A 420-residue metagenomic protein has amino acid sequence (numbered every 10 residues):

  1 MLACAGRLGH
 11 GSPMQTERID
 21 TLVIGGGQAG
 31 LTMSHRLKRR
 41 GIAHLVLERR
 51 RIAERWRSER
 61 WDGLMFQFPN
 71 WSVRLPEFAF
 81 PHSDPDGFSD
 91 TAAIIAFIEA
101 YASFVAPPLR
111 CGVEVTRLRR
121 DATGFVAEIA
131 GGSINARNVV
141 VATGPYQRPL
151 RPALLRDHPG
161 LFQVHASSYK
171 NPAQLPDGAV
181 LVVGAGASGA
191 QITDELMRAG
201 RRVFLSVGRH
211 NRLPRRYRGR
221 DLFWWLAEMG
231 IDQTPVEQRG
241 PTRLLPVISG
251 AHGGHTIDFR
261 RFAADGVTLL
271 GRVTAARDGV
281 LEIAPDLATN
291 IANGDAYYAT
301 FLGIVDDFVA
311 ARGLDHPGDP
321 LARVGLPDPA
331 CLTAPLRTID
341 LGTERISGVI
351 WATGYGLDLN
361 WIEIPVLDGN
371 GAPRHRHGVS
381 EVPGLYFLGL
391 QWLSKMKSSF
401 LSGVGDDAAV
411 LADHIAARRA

Functional and structural regions predicted by a protein language model:
L8-G9, I350: Short amphipathic alpha-helical motifs in flexible or low-confidence regions
Q15-G26, L31-S58, F88-A420: Flavin (primarily FAD) cofactor-binding/catalytic cores of flavoenzymes
A53-E77, F262: Redox-cofactor-proximal catalytic regions of oxidoreductases
L75-A79, G389-Q391: A short small-residue
P81-P85: A short acidic, helix-capping loop that chelates divalent metal ions and anchors anionic groups
